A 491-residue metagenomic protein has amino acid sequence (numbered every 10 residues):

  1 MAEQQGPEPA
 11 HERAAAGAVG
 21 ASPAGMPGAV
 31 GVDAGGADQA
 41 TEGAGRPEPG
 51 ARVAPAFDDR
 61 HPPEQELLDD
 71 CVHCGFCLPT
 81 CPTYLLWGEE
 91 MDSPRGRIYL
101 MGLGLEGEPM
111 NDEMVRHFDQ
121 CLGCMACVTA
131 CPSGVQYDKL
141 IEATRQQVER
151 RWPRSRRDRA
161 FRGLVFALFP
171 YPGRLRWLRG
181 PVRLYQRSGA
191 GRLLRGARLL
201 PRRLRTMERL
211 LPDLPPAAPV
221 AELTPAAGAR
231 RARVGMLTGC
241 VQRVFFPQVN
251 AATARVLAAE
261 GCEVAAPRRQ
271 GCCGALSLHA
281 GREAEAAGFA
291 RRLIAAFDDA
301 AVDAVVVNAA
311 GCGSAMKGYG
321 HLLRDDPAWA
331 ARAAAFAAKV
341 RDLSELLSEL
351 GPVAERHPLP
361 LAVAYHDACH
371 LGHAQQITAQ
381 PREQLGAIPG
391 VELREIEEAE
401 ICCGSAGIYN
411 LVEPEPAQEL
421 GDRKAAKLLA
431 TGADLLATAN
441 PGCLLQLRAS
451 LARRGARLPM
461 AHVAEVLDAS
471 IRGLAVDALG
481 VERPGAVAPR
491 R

Functional and structural regions predicted by a protein language model:
A2-E3, E42-F57, Y84-R116, G134-G163 (+1 more regions): Non-heme iron-sulfur electron-transfer modules
Q4-R52, P484: Intrinsically disordered, low-complexity terminal tails and inter-domain linkers enriched for S/T/G/P/D/E
A56-L68, G107-M110, M114-F118, P225 (+2 more regions): Short, intrinsically disordered, charge-biased short linear motifs at domain edges
Q65-Y84, V115-V135, H370, E400: Cysteine-centered iron-sulfur cluster-binding motifs in ferredoxin-type domains/subunits of redox enzymes
D70, R97, H117-Q120, R233 (+1 more regions): Residue-level recognition of specific faces of alpha-helices
G75-P79, E89-P94, C262-A266: N-terminal glycine-rich anion-binding loops that anchor highly charged ligand groups
E106, A126, A130, G281: Short His/Asp/Glu-rich catalytic/ion-coordination signatures at enzyme active sites or charged loops
Y137-R491: Iron-sulfur cluster-binding electron-transfer modules in prokaryotic oxidoreductases
